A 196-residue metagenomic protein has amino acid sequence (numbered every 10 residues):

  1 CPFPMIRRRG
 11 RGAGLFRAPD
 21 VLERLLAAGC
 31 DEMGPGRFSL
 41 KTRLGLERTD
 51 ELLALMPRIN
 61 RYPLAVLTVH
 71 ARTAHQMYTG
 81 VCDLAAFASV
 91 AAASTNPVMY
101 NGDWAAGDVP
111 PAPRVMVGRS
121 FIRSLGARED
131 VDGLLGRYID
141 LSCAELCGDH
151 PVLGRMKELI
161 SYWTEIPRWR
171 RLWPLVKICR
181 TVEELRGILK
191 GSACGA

Functional and structural regions predicted by a protein language model:
C1-P2, K41-E47, R72-A74, N101-G107 (+1 more regions): Active-site beta-loop-alpha junctions enriched in small/polar residues
C1-P4, L67: Short connector loops/turns at beta-strand edges and beta->alpha or beta->beta junctions
F3-L22, H75-L84: Glycine-rich tight-turn/loop motif centered on a GG-T
G10-G12, R43, Y100-N101, M116: Short glycine/serine/threonine-biased micro-segments
G14-F16, S39-L52: Active-site mouth loops of central-metabolism enzymes
D20, R24-M33, R37, L52-V66 (+3 more regions): Alpha/beta catalytic cores of nucleotide-metabolism and tRNA/nucleoside-modifying enzymes
